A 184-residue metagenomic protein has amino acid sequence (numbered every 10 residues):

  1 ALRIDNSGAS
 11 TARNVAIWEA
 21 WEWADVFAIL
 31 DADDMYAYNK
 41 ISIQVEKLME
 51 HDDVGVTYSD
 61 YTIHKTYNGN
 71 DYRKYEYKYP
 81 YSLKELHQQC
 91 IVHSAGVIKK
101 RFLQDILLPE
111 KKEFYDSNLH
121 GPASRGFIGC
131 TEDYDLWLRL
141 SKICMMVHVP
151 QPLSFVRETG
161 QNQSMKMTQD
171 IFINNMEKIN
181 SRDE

Functional and structural regions predicted by a protein language model:
I4, V56-Y61, V149-Q151, V156: Short glycine/serine/threonine-enriched helix-capping/active-site loop that flanks the nucleotide-sugar donor pocket
I4-E22: Glycine-rich, basic loop-to-helix element that forms the pyrophosphate-binding segment of sugar-nucleotide handling
A24, H51-V54, C144: Short, high-confidence coil segments that cap the C-terminus of an alpha-helix and link into the following beta-strand
A24-D33: Short beta-strand-to-loop acidic/aromatic patch adjacent to the donor-nucleotide binding site
D34-M35, Y61: Acidic metal-phosphate-binding loop of nucleotide-sugar-dependent transferases
A37-Y38, K99: GHKL-family ATP-binding catalytic core of two-component histidine kinases
I41-Y72: Conserved donor NDP-sugar-binding/catalytic core segment of glycosyltransferases
P80-N175: Conserved nucleotide-sugar donor-binding catalytic segment
